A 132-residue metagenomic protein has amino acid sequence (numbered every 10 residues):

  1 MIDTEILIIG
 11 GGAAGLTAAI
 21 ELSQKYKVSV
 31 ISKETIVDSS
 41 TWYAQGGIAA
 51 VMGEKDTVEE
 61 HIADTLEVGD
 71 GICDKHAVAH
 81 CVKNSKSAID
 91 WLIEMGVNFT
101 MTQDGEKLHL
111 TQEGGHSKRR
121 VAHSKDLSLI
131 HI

Functional and structural regions predicted by a protein language model:
I2-T4: Core beta-strand elements of the Rossmann-like FAD/NAD(P) dinucleotide-binding domain in flavoenzyme oxidoreductases
I6-V30: N-terminal Rossmann-like FAD-binding beta1-loop-alpha1 element of flavoenzymes
K33-I130: Conserved N-terminal/central alpha/beta ligand/cofactor-binding core
